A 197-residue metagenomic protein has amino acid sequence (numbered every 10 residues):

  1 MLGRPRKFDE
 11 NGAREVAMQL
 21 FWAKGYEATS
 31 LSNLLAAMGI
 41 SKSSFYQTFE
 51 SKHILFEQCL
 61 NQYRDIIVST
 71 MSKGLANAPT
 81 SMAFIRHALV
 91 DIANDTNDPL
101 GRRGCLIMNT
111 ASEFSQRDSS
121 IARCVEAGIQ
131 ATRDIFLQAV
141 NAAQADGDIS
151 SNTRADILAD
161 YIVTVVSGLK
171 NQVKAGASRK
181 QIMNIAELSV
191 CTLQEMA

Functional and structural regions predicted by a protein language model:
M1-F8, N152-T153: N-terminal intrinsically disordered/low-complexity leader segments
L2, G12, L20-I54, Q58: Helix-turn-helix
L2, H87-D95, R133-A142, D146 (+2 more regions): C-terminal peripheral helix-coil segments that are non-catalytic and often amphipathic
D9-M18, L34, C59-Y63, I67 (+1 more regions): Generic hydrophobic, amphipathic alpha-helix propensity
Q58, S72-R103, A155-I162: Hydrophobic alpha-helical connector segments
V68, A83, S119-A145, I157-D160: Amphipathic alpha-helical packing segments from all-alpha helical-bundle domains
F84, D98-R123: Amphipathic alpha-helical segments used for helix-helix packing
R103, M108, N152-Q172, I185-T192: Hydrophobic alpha-helical segments that form the core of small-molecule binding pockets and/or dimer interfaces
